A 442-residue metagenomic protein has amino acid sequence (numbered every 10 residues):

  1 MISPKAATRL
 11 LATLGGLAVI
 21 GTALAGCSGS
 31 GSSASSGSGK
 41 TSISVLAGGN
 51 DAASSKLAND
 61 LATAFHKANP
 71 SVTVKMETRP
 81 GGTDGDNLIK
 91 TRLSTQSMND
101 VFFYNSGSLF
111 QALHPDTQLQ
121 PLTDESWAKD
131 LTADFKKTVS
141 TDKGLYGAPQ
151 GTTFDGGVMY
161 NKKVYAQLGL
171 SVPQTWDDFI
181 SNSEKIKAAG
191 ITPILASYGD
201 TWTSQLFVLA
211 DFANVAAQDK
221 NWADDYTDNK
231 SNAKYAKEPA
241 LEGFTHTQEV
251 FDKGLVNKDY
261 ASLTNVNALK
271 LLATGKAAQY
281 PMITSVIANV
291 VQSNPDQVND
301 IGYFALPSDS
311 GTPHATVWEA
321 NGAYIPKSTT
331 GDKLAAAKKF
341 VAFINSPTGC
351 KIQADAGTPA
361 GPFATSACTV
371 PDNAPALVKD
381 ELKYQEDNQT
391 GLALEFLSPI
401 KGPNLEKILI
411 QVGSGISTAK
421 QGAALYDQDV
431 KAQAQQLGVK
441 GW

Functional and structural regions predicted by a protein language model:
I2-Q111, S310, D332, I352 (+2 more regions): Conserved N-terminal structural module of periplasmic/extracytoplasmic solute-binding proteins
T78-L88, W176-S181, D259-A273: Short helix-initiation/N-cap motifs at beta->coil->alpha
N99-D100, K129-K163, T192-P193, T312-T316 (+1 more regions): A structural signal for short loop-to-beta-strand junctions that line the ligand-binding cleft of periplasmic/secreted
G107-G156, I180, F207, G302: Hinge/lid segment of periplasmic solute-binding proteins
Y146-P149, I180-N232, A277: Extracytoplasmic/periplasmic solute-binding protein
D228-Y260: Glycine-centered hinge/linker elements that transmit conformational signals in sensory and ligand-binding systems
K253, Q292-A356: Extracytoplasmic/periplasmic substrate-recognition and gating elements
P359-P362, K379-K431: C-terminal capping/gating helix-and-loop segments adjacent to ligand/active sites or protein-protein/ligand interfaces
